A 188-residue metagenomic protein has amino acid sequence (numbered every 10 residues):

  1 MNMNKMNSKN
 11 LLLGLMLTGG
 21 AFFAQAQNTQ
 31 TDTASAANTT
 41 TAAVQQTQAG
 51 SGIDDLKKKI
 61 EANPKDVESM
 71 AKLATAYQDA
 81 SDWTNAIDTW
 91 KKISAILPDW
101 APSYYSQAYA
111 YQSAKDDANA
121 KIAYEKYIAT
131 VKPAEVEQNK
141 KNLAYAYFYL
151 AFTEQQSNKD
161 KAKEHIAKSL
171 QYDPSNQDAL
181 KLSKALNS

Functional and structural regions predicted by a protein language model:
K57-A62, T130-K141: Flexible helix-coil transition and linker loops at the boundaries of alpha-helical arrays
K59, K92-I93, K126-Y127, S169: Canonical positions in the second alpha-helix
D79, S113-A114, Q155-Q156, A185-S188: Register position in tetratricopeptide repeats
